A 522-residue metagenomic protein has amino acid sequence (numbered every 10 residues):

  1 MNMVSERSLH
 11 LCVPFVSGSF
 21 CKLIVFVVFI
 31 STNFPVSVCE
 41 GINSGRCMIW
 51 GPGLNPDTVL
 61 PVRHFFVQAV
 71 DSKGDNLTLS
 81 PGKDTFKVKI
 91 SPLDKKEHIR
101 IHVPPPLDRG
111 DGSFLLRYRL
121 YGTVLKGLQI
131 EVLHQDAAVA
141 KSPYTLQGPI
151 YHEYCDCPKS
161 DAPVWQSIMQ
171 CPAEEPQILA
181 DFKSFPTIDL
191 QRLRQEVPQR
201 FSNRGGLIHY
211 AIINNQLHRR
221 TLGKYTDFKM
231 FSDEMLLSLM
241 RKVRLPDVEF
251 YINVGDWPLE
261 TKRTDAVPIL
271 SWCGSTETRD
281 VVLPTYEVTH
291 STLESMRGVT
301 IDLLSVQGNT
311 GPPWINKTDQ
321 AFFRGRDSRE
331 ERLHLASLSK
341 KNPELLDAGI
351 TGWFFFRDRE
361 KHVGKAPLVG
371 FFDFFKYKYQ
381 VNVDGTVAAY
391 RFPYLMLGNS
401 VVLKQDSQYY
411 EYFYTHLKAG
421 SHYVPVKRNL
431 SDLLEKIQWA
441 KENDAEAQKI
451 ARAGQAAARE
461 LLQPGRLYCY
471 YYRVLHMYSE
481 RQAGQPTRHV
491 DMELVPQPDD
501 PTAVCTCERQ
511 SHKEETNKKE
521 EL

Functional and structural regions predicted by a protein language model:
L9-P35: Cleavable N-terminal signal peptides of Sec/SRP-targeted secreted and luminal proteins
S31-T78, Q135-Q166: Short S/T/G/P-enriched beta-strand
T58-L60, P81, L107-D111, Y121-T123: Surface-exposed coil/turn segments at beta-strand junctions on protein surfaces, enriched
V67, P105, L116-G122: Short, hydrophobic beta-strand segments
S80-K83, I130-L133, P143-T145, H334-A336 (+5 more regions): Short coil/turn segments at secondary-structure boundaries
T85-K87, K95-K96, S113-L115, G122-G127 (+2 more regions): Secretory-pathway glycan-assembly enzymes, especially type II membrane glycosyltransferases that use nucleotide-sugar
K89-R109: Low-complexity "stalk/linker" and mucin-like segments enriched in Ser/Thr/Pro/Ala/Gly
L368-P496, D500, V504-K513, E520: Catalytic binding pocket for nucleotide-activated donors in carbohydrate/polymer assembly enzymes
